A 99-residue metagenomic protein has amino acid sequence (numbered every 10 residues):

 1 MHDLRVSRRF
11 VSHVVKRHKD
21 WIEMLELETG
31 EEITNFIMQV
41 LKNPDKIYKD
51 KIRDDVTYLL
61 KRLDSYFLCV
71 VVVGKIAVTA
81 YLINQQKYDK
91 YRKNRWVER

Functional and structural regions predicted by a protein language model:
M1-R99: Ribonuclease/tRNase effector modules and their secretory precursors
